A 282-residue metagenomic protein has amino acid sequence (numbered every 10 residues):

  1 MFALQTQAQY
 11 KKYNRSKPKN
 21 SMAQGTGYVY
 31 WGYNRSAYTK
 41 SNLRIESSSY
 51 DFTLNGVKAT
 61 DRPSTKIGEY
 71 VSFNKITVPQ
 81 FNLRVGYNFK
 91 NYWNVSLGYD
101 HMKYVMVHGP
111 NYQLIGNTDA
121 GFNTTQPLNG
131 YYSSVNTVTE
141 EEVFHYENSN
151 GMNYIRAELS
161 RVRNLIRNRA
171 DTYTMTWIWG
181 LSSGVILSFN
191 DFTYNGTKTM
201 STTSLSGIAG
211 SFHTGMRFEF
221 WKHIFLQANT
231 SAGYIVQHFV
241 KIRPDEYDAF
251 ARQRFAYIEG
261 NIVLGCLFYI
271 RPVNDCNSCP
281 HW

Functional and structural regions predicted by a protein language model:
Q9-Y87, N190, E259-W282: Short glycine/proline- and aromatic-enriched beta-strand/turn motifs that initiate or cap beta-hairpins
S16-K17, G68-V71, E141-E147, Y194-T203 (+1 more regions): Extracellular loop and loop/strand-boundary signature of outer-membrane beta-barrel proteins
A23-G27, T77-F81, S149-I155, M175 (+2 more regions): Residues that define the transmembrane beta-barrel architecture of outer-membrane proteins
G25, R84-F192: Gram-negative (and chloroplast) outer-membrane scaffold detector with strong preference for beta-barrel transmembrane
Y28-Y30, N94-S96, T176-G180, F225-N229 (+1 more regions): Residue-level detector of the transmembrane beta-barrel scaffold of outer-membrane proteins
G32-S36, D100-M102, G180-I186, S231-I235 (+1 more regions): Outer-membrane beta-barrel pore domains and translocons
S41-R44, Y50, G215-W282: Predominantly the C-terminal beta-signal and adjacent terminal strand-loop region of outer-membrane beta-barrel
S41-S47, H108-L114, A170-T172, F189-K198 (+2 more regions): Outer-membrane beta-barrel translocator domains and adjoining extracellular loop/strand segments of Gram-negative
